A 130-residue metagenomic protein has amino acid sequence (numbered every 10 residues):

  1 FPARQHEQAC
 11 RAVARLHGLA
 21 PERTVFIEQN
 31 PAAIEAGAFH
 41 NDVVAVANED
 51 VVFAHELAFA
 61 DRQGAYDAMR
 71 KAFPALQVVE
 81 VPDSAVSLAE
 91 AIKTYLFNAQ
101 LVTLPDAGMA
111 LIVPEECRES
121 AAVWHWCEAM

Functional and structural regions predicted by a protein language model:
F1-M130: The feature marks the mature, well-folded catalytic cores of soluble enzymes
